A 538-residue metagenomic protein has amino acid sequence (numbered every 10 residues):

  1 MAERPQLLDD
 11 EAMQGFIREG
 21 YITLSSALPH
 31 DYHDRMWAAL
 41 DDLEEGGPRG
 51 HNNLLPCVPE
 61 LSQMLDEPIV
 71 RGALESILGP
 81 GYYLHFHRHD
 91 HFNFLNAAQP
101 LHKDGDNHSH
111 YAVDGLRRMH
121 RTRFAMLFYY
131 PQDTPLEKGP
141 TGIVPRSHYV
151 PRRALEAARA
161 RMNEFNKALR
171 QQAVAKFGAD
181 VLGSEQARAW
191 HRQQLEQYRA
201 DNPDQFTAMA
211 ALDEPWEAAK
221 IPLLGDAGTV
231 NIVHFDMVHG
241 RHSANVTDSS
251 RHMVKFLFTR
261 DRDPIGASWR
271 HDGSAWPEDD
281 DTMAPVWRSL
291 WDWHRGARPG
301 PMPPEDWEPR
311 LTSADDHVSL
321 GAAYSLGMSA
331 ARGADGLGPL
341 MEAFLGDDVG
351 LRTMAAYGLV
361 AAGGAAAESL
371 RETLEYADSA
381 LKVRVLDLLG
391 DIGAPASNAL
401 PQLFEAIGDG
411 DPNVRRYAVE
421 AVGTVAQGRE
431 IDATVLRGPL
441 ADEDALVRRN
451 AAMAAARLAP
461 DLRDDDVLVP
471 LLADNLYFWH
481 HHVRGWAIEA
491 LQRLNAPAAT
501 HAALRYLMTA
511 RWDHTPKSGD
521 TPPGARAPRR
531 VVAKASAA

Functional and structural regions predicted by a protein language model:
M1, I17-I22: Short, contiguous pre-domain boundary segments
M1-L7: N- or domain-start disorder-to-order transition segments that initiate the globular core
L8-E19, L28-A227, V238-S249, F256-D261: Non-heme Fe(II) oxygenase catalytic core, chiefly the N-lobe of the double-stranded beta-helix
A179-Q194, A297-Y324: Compositionally biased, intrinsically disordered linkers/stalks adjacent to structured regions
A227-P309, V318-G321: Non-heme Fe(II)/2-oxoglutarate
A284-G300, H317-R332, G350-A365, E372 (+6 more regions): Structural detector for internal amphipathic alpha-helices that build alpha-solenoid repeat scaffolds
P301-L311, A331-L345, G364-E375, A394-G408 (+4 more regions): Amphipathic alpha-helical scaffolding segments comprising HEAT/armadillo-like alpha-solenoid repeats
T509-D513: Amphipathic alpha-helical segments within extended alpha-helical solenoids and repeat-rich scaffolds in large
